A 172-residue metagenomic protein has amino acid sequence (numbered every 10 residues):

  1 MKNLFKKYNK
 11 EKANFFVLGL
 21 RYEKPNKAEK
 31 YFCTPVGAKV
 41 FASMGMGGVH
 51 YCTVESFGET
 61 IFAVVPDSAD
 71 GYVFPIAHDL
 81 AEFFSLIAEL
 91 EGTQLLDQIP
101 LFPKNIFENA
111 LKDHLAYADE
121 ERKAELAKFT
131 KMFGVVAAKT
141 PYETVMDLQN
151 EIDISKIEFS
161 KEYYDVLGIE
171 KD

Functional and structural regions predicted by a protein language model:
M1-A69, H114-D172: A surface-exposed partner-binding patch
F62-P103: Compact, glycine/acidic-enriched structural inserts
L95-A116, R122: Hydrophobic alpha-helical interaction segments
